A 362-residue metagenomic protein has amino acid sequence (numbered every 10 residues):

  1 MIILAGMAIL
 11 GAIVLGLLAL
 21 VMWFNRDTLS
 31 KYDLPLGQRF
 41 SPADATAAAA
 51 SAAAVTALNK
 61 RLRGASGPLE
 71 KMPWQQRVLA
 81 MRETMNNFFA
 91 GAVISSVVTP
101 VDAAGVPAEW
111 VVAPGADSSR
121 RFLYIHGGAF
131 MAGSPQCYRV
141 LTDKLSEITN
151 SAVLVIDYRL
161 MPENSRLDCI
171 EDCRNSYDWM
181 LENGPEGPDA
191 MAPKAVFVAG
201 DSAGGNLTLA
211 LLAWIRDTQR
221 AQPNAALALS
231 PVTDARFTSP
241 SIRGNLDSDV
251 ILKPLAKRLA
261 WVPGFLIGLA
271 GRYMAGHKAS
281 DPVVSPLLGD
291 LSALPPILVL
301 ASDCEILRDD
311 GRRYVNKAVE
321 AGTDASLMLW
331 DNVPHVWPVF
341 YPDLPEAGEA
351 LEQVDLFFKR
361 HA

Functional and structural regions predicted by a protein language model:
I2-V111: A glycine/proline-hinged amphipathic helix-loop "lid/cap" segment that gates access to hydrophobic ligand pockets
L10-L29, V97-A362: Alpha/beta-hydrolase superfamily serine-hydrolase fold, recognizing
